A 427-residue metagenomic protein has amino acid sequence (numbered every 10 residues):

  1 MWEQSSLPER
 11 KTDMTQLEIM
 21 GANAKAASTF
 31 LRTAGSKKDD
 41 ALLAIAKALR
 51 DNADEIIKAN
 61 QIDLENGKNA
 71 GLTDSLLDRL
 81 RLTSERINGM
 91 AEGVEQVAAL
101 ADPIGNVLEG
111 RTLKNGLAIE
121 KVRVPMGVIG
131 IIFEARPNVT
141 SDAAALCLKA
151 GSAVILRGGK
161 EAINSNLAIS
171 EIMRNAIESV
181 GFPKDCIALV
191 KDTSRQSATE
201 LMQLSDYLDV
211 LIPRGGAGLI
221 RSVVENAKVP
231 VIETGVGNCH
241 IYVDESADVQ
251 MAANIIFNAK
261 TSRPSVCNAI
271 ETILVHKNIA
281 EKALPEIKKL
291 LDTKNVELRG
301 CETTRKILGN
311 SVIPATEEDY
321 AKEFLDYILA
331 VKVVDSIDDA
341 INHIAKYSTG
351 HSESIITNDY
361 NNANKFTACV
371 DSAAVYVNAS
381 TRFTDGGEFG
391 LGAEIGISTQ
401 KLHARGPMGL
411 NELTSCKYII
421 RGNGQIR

Functional and structural regions predicted by a protein language model:
E9-I119: N-terminal Rossmann-like NAD(P)+-binding subdomain of aldehyde/semialdehyde dehydrogenases
A26-T33, I273-V275, D326-D335, G350-I355: Short, well-ordered beta-strand elements within core beta-sheets of diverse protein domains
T33-D40, I104, G181-I187, S262-A269 (+4 more regions): Flexible, glycine/charged-enriched surface loops at secondary-structure junctions
D40, I337, N342-R427: C-terminal core of ALDH-fold dehydrogenases
A99, L108-Q250: Rossmann-like NAD(P) dinucleotide-binding subdomain of oxidoreductase/dehydrogenase enzymes
A135-A153, S179, L219-I328, V377: ALDH superfamily catalytic-core signature
